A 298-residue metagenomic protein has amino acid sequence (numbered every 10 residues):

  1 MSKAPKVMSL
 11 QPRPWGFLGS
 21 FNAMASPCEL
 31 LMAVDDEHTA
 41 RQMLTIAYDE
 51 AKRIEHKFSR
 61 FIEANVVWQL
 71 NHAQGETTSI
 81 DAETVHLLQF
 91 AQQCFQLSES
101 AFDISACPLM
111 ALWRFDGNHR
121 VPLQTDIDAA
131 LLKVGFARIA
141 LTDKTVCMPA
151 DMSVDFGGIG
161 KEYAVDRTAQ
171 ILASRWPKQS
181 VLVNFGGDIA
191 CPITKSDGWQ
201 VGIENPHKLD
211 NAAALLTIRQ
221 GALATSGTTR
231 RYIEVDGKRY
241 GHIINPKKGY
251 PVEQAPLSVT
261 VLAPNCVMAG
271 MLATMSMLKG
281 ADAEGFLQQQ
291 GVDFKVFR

Functional and structural regions predicted by a protein language model:
M1-R298: Mature catalytic core of soluble alpha/beta enzymes
